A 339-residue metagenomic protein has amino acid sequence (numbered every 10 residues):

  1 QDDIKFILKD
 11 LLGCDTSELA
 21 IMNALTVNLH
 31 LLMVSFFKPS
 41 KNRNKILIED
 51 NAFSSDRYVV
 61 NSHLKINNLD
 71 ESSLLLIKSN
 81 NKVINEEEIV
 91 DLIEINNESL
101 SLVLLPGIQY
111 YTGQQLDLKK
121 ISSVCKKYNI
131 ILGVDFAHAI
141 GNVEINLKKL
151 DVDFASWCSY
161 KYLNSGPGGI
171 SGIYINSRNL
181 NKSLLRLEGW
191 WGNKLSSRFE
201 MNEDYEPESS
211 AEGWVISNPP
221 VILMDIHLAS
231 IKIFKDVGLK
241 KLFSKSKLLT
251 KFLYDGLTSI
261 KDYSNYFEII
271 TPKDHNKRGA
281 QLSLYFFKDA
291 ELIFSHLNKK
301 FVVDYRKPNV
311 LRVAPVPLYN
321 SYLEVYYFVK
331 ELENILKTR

Functional and structural regions predicted by a protein language model:
Q1-V27, S246: Conserved N-terminal alpha-helix of the aminotransferase class I/II PLP-enzyme fold
S17-E18, F36-R57: Conserved PLP-anchoring active-site segment centered on the Schiff-base-forming lysine
N23-L25, I48-L69: Substrate-binding/gating loop at the entrance of the active-site cleft, primarily in PLP-dependent aminotransferase-like
E71-L75, N80-G141, Y162: Active-site phosphate-binding strand-loop segment of PLP-dependent enzymes
I95, K288, L292-R339: PLP-dependent enzyme catalytic core of the Aspartate aminotransferase-like
N129, V134-F136, I140, N146-N164 (+1 more regions): Conserved active-site segment immediately N-terminal to the catalytic lysine that forms the internal aldimine
S165-G168, Y174-K245, K251: Active-site C-terminal subdomain of aminotransferase-like
K247-K300: Conserved PLP-binding catalytic core of the aspartate aminotransferase-like
